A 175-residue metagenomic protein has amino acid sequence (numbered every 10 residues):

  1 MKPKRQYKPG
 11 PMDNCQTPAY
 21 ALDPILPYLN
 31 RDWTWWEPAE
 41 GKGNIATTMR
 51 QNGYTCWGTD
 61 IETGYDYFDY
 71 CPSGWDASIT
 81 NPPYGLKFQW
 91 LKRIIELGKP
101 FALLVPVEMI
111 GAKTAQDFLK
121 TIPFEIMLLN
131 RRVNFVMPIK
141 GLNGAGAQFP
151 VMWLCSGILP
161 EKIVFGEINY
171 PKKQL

Functional and structural regions predicted by a protein language model:
M1-L175: Class I S-adenosyl-L-methionine-dependent methyltransferase catalytic core
